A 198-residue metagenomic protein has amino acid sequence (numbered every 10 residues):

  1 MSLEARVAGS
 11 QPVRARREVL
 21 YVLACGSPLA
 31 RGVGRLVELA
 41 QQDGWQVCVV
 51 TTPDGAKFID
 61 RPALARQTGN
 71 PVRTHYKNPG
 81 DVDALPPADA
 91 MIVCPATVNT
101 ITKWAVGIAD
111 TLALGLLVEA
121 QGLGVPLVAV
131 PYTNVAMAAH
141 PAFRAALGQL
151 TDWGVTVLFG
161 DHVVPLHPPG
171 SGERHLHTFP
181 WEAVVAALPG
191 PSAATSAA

Functional and structural regions predicted by a protein language model:
M1-A198: A cross-family phosphate/adenosyl-ligand binding-site feature
